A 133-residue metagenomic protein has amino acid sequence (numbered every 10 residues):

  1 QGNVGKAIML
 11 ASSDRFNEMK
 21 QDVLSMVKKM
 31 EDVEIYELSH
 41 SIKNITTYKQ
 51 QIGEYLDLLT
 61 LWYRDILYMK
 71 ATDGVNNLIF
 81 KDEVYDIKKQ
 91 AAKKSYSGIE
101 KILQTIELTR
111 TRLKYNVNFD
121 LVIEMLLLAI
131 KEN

Functional and structural regions predicted by a protein language model:
Q1-L58, W62-N133: Charged, glycine-rich active-site and insertion segments that engage polyanionic ligands
